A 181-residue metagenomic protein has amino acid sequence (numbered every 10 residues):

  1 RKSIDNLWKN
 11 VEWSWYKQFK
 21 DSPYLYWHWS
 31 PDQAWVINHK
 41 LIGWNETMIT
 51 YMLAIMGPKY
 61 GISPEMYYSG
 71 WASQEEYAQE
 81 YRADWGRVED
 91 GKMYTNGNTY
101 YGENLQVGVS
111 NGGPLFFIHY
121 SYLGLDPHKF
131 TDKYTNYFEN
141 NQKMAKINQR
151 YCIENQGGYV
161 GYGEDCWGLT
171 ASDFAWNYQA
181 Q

Functional and structural regions predicted by a protein language model:
R1-Q181: Ser/Thr/Asn(+Pro)-rich, low-complexity disordered segments
